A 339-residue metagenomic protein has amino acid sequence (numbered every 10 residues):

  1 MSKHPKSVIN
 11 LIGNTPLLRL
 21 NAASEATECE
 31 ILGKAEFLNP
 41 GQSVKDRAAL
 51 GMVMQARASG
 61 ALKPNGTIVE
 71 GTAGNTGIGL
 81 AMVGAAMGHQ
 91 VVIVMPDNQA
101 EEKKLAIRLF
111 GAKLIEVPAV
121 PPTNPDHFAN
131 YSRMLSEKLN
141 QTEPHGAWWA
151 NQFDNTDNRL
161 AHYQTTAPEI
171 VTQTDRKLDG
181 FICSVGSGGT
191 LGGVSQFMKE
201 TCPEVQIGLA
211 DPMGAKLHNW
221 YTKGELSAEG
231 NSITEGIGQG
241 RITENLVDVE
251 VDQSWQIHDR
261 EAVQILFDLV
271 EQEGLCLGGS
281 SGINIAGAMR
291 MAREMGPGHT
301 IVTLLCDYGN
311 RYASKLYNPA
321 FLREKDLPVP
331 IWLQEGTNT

Functional and structural regions predicted by a protein language model:
M1-T339: PLP-dependent amino-acid enzyme catalytic core
